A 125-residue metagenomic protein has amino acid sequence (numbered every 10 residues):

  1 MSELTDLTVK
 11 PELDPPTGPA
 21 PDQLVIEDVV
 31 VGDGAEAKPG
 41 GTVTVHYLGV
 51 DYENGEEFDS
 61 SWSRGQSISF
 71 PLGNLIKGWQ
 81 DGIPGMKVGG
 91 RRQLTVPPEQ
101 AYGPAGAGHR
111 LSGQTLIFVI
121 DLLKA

Functional and structural regions predicted by a protein language model:
M1-A125: Cross-family detector of peptidyl-prolyl cis-trans isomerase
